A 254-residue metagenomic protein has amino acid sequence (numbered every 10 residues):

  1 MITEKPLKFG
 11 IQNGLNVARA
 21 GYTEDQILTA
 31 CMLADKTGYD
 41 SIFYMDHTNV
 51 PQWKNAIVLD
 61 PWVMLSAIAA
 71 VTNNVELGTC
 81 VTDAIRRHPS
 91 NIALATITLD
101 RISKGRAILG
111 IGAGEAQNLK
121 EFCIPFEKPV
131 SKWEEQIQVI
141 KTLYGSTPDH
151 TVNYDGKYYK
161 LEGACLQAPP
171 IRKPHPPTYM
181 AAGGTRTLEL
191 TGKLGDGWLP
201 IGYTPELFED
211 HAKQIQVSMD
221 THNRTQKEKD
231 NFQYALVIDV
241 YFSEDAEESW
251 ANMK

Functional and structural regions predicted by a protein language model:
M1-K254: Active-site-adjacent structural elements that line small-molecule/cofactor binding pockets in enzymes
